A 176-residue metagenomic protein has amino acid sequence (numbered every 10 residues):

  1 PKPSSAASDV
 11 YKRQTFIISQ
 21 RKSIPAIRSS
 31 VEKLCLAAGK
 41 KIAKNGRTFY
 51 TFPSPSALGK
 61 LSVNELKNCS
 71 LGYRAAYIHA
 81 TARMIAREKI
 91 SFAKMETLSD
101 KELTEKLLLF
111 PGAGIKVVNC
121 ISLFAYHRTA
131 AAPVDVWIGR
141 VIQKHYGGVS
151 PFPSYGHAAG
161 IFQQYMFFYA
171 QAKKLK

Functional and structural regions predicted by a protein language model:
P1-A7: Positively charged, low-complexity/disordered segments
S8-K176: HhH-family (HhH-GPD) DNA N-glycosylase catalytic core used in base-excision repair
